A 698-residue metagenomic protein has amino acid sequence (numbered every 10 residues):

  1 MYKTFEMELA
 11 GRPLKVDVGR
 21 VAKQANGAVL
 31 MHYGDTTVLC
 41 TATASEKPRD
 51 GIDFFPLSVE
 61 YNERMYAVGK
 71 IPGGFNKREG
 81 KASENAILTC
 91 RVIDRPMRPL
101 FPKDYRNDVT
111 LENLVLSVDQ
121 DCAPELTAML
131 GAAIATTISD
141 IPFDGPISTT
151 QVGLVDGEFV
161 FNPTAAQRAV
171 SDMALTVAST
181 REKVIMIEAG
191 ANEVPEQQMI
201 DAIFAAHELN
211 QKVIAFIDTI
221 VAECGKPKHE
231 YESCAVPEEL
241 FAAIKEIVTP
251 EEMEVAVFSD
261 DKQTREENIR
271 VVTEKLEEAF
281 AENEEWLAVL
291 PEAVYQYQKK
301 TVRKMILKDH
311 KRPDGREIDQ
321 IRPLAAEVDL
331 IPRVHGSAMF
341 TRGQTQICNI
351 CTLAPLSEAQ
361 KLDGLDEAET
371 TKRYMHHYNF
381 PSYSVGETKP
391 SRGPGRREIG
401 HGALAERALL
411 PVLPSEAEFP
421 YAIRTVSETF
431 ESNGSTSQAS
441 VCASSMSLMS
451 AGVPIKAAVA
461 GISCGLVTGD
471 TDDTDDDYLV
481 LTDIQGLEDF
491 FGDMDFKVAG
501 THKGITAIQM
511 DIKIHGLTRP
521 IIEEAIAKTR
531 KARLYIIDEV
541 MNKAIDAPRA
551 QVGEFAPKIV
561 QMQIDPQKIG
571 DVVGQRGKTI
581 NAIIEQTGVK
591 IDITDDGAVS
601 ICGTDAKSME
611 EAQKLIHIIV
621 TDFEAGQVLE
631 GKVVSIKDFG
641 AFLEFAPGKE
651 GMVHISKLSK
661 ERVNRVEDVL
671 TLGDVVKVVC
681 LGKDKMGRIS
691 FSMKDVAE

Functional and structural regions predicted by a protein language model:
M1-E232: Long, basic N-terminal domains or extensions that often function in RNA/ssDNA interaction or organelle/cellular
M1-S45, R49, D53, H229-E369 (+3 more regions): Extended amphipathic alpha-helical scaffolds
A25-T110, V115-C122, L330, H335-Y421 (+2 more regions): Glycine-rich, flexible beta-strand/loop modules in the N-terminal catalytic cores of phosphate-handling
G27-V29, T37, C122-D140, V328-C351 (+2 more regions): Conserved phosphate/anionic-ligand binding catalytic regions in large, soluble enzymes, centered on
Y33, A42-A44, Y61-E63, N113-S117 (+18 more regions): Flexible glycine-/small-residue-rich
K103-V109, D144-P146, V213-Y231, Q263 (+7 more regions): Flexible, glycine/charged-enriched surface loops at secondary-structure junctions
D140-V257, L448-A550: Mobile "lid/hinge" segments at catalytic clefts and subdomain interfaces of large enzymes
P557-Q561, P566-E698: Single-stranded RNA-binding regions, centering on S1/OB-family and related RNA-binding modules
